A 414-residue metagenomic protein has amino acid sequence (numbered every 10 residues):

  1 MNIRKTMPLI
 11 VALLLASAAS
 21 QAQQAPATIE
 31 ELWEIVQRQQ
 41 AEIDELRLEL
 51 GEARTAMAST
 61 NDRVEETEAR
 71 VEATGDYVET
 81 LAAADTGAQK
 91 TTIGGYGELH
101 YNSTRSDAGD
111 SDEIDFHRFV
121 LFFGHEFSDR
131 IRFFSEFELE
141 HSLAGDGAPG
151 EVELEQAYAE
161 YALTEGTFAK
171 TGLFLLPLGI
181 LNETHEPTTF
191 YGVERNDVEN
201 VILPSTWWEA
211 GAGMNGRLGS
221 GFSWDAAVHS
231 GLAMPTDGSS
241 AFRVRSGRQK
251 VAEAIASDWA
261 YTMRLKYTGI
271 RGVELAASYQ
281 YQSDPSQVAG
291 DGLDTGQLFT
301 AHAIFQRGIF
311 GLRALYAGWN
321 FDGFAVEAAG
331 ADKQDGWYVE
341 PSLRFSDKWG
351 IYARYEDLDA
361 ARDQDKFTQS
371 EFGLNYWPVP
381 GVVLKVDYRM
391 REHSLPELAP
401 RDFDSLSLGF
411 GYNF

Functional and structural regions predicted by a protein language model:
Q21-R105, F414: N-terminal periplasmic/intermembrane-space "pro-region" immediately following the signal or transit peptide
E79-M234, S257-T262, K266-V273, E340-F345 (+2 more regions): Outer membrane beta-barrel
H100-S106, E138-G145, L178-I180, N196-V198 (+7 more regions): Sequence/structural signature of outer-membrane beta-barrel proteins
A108-D115, D146-L154, I202-P204, A252-S257 (+4 more regions): Replace "Gram-negative outer membrane beta-barrel proteins" with "bacterial and organellar outer membrane beta-barrel
L121, A157, A212, M263 (+7 more regions): Membrane-embedded beta-strands of outer-membrane beta-barrel proteins, especially the hydrophobic/small aromatic
L139, E153-E155, W208, S230 (+9 more regions): Transmembrane beta-barrel architecture of outer-membrane proteins
K266-A361: Detector for outer-membrane/organellar transmembrane beta-barrel domains, recognizing the amphipathic beta-strand
Y376, D402-F414: Outer-membrane beta-barrel "beta-signal"
